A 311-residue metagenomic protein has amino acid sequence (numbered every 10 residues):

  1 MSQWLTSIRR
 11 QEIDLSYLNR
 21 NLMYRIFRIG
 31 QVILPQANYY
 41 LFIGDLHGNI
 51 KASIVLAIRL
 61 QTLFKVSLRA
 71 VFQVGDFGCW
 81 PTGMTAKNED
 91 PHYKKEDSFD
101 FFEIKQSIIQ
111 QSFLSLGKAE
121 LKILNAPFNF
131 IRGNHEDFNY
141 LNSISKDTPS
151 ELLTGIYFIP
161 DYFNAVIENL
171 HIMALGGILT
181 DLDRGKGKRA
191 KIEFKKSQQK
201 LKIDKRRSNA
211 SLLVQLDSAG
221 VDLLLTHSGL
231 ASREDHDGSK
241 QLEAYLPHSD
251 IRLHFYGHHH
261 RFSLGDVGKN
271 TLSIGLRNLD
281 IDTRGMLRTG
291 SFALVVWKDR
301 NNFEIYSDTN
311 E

Functional and structural regions predicted by a protein language model:
M1-N38: Short glycine- and acidic-rich boundary segments immediately preceding or forming the N-terminal edge of structured
T6-I13, E96-F99, T154, I167-R233: Active-site-proximal loop/helix segment associated with metal-binding centers of metalloenzymes
G30-L41, F163-A174, G220-L223, D266-S273 (+1 more regions): Beta-strand-turn-beta hairpins that frame and shape the catalytic cleft of phosphate-ester-processing enzymes
F42-H47, G75-G78, N134-E136, Y162-F163 (+5 more regions): Active-site metal-binding loops of divalent metal-dependent hydrolases
I43, N49-V166: Core catalytic region of metal-dependent phosphoesterases/phosphodiesterases, especially metallo-beta-lactamase-like
I50, C79-G83, D137-L141, I167 (+4 more regions): Short catalytic/ligand-binding loop motif for oxyanion handling, primarily in non-cytosolic enzymes, centered on
A86-A119, L223-G265: Cap/insert and terminal regions of metallo-dependent hydrolase folds
P127-I131, S150, A231-N301: Conserved beta-sheet core of the metallophosphoesterase superfamily
